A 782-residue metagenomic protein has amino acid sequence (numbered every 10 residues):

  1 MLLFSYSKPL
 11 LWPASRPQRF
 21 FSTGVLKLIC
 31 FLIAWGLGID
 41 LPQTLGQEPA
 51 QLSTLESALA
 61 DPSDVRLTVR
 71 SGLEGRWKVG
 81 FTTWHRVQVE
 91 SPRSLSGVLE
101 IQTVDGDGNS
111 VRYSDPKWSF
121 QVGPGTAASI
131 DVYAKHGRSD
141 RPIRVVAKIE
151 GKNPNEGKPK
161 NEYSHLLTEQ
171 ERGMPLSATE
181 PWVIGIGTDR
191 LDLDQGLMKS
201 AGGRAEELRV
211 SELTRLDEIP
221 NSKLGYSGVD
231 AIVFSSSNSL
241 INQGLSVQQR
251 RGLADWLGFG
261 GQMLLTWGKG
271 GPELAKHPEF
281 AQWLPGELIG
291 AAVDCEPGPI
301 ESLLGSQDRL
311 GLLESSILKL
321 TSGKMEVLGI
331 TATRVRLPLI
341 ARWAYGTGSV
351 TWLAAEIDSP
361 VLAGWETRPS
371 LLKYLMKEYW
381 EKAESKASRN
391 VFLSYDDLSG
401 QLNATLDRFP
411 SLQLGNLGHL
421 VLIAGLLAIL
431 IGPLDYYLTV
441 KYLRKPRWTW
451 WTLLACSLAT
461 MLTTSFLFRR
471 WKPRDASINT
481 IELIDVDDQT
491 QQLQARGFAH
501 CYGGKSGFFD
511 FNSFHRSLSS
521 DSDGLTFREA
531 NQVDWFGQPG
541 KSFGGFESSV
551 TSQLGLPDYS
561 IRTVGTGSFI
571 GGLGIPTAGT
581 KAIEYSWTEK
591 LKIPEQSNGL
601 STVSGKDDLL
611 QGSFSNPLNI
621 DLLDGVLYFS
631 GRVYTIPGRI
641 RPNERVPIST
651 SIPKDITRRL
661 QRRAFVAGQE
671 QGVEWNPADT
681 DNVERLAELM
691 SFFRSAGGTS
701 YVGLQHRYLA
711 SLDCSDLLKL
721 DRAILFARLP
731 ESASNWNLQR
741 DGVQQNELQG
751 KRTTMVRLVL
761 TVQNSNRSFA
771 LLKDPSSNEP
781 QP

Functional and structural regions predicted by a protein language model:
M1-T23: N-terminal secretory signal peptides that target proteins for export/translocation
G24-D40: Bacterial N-terminal signal peptides
T44-G46: Boundary at the C-terminal end of the N-terminal hydrophobic targeting segment
E48-D107, P116-I143, E171-A178, D255 (+8 more regions): Extracellular ligand-binding/catalytic regions of CAZymes and related secreted enzymes and adhesion modules
Q102-V111, E150-K152, F629-Y634: Change "in extracellular beta-sheet-rich domains … of secreted and cell-surface proteins" to "in beta-sheet-rich domains
D140-N238, K269-G271, A291, S359 (+2 more regions): Aromatic-Pro/Gly-enriched surface loop or interdomain linker that acts as a lid/target-recognition segment
V210-S211, L224-G225, F234-I317, S322-R334 (+2 more regions): A glycine-rich, often tryptophan-bearing local segment used as a flexible ligand/cofactor-contacting loop or short
A499-I652: Soluble catalytic regions of membrane-associated enzymes that act on cell-envelope and secretory-pathway components
